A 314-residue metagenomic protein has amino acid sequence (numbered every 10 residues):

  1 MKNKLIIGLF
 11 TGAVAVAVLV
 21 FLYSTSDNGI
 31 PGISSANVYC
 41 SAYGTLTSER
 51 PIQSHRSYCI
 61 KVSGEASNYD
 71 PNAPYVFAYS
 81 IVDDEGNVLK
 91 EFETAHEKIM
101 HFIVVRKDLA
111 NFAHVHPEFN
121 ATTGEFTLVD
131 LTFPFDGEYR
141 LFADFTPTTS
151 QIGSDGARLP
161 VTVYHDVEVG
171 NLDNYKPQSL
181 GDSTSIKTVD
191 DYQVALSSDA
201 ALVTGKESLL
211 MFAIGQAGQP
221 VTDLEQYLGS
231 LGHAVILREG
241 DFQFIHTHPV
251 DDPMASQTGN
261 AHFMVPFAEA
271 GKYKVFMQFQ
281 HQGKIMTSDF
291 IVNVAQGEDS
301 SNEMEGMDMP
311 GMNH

Functional and structural regions predicted by a protein language model:
K2-H314: Intrinsically disordered, low-complexity terminal tails/loops enriched in metal-binding residues
